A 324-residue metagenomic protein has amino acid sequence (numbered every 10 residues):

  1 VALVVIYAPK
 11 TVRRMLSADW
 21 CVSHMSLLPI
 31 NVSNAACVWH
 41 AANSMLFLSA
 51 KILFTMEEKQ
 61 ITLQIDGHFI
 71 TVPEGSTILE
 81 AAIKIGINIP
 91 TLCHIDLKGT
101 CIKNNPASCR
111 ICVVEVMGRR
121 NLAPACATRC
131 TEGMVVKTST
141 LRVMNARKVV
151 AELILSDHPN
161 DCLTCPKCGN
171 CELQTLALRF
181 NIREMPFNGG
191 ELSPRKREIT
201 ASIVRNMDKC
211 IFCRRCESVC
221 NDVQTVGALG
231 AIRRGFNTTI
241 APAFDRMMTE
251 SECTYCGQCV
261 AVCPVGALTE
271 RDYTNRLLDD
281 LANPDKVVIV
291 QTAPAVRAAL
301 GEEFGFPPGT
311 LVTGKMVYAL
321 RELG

Functional and structural regions predicted by a protein language model:
A2, I6, V12, L16 (+11 more regions): Processing junctions and N-termini across compartments
I6-P9, R13-R14, W20-S26, N31-F54 (+1 more regions): Flanking helices and flexible, charged tails adjoining ferredoxin-like Fe-S electron-transfer domains in multi-subunit
V12, A41, C101-I102, M134-V135 (+2 more regions): Extracellular/mature segments of secreted proteins
M56-Q60: Terminal leader/tail segments of proteins
I61-T62, F69, G75-V135, S139-V143 (+1 more regions): Iron-sulfur-associated redox domains of electron-transfer enzymes in respiratory and anaerobic energy metabolism
D66-H68, N206: Extended, non-catalytic structural segments that build the interaction scaffolds of large macromolecular assemblies
R110-Y255, A261, L268-T269, Y273-N283 (+1 more regions): Fe-S ferredoxin-like electron-transfer domains and their immediately adjacent linker/connector regions across
